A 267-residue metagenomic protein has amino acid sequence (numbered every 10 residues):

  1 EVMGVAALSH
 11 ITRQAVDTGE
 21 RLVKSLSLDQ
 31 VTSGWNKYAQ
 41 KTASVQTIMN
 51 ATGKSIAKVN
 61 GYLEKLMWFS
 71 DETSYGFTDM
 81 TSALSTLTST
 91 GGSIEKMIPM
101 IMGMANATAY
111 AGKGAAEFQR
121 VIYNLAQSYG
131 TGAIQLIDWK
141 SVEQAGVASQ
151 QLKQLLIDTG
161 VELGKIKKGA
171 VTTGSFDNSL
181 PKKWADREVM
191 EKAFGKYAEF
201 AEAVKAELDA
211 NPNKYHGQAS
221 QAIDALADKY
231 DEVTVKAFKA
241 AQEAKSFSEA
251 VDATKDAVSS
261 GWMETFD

Functional and structural regions predicted by a protein language model:
V2, H10, Q14, T18-R21 (+3 more regions): Low-complexity, intrinsically disordered, cysteine-poor segments enriched in small/polar and charged residues
G4-S70, D79-S89, P99-Y110, R120-E199 (+1 more regions): Small-residue helix-packing and pore-constriction motifs in hydrophobic alpha-helices
T42, L180, A201-V204, A219 (+1 more regions): Generic alpha-helical secondary structure signal
I56, P99, A206, A210-Q218 (+1 more regions): Hydrophobic, low-dielectric interface segments
K153, I157, E191-F194, A198 (+4 more regions): Residue-level detector of alpha-helical secondary structure
